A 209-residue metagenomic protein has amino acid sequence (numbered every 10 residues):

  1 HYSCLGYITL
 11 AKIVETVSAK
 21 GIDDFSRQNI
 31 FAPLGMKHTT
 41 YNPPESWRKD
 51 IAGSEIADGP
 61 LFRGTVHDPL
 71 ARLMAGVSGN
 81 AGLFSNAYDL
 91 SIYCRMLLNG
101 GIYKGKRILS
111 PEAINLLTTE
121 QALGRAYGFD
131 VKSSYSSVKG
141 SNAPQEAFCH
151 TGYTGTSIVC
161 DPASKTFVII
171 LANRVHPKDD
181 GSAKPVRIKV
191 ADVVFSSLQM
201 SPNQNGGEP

Functional and structural regions predicted by a protein language model:
H1-A147: Short, surface-exposed loop or secondary-structure junction motifs that flank catalytic or metal-binding residues
G64, G152-G155: Glycine-centered small-residue hotspots that permit tight backbone geometry or close packing
G79-G82, T154, D179: Generic anion/oxyanion-binding catalytic loop in active/binding sites
N99, Y103, E112-A113, T118-L123 (+2 more regions): Short, gly/Ser/Thr-rich active-site loops of penicillin-recognizing serine hydrolases
N142-T151, K184-I188: Glycine-rich, flexible loop segments associated with nucleotide phosphate handling
A147, T154-F167: Short, surface-exposed beta-strand/loop micro-motifs that present aromatic residues
